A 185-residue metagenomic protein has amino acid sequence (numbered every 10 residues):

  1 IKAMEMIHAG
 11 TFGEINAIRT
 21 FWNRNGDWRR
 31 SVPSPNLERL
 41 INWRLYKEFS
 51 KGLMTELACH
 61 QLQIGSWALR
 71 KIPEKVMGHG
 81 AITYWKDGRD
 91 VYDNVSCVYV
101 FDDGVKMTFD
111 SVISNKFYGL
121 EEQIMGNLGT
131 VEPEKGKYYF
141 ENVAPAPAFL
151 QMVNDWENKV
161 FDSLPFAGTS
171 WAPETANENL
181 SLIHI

Functional and structural regions predicted by a protein language model:
I1-R89, G119-Q123, T130: Predominantly a Rossmann-like dinucleotide-binding segment in NAD(P)-dependent oxidoreductases
N16-S34, L40, N142, P147-E178: Core domains of carbohydrate- and sulfate-ester-processing enzymes
R89-Y92, F101-D102: A short catalytic or substrate-binding loop motif that flags glycine-/basic-rich loops and adjacent residues that bind
Y99-D103, G126: Active-site beta-strand termini and strand-to-loop segments that position acidic
G104-T108, T130: Short, mixed charged/polar active-site loops that provide acid/base catalysis or chelate metal/phosphate cofactors
Y118, E122-E141, P145: C-terminal, active-site-flanking charged/polar segments
I183-I185: Conserved small/polar residues in nucleotide/adenosyl-binding loops
